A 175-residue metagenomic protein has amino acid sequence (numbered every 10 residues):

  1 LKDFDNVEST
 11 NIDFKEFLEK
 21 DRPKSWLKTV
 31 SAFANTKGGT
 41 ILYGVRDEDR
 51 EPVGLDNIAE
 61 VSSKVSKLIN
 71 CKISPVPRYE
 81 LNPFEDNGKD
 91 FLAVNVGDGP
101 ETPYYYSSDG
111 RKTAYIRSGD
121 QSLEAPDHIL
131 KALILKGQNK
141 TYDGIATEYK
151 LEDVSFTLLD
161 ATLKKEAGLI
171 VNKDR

Functional and structural regions predicted by a protein language model:
L1-R175: Conserved N-terminal catalytic/coupling substructures associated with nucleotide/phosphate chemistry
